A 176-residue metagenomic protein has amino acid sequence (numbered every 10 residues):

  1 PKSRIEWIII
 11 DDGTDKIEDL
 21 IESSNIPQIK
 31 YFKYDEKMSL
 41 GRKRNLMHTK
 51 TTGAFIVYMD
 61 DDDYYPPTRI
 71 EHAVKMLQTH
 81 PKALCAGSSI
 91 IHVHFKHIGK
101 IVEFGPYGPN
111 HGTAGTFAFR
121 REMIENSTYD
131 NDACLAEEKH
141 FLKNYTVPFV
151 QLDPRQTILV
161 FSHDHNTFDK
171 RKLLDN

Functional and structural regions predicted by a protein language model:
P1-R4: Short, acidic, metal-binding catalytic loop of nucleotide-sugar glycosyltransferases
Y34-T51: Glycine-rich, basic loop-to-helix element that forms the pyrophosphate-binding segment of sugar-nucleotide handling
T52-G53, H111-S127: Conserved nucleotide-sugar donor-binding and metal-coordinating catalytic region shared by glycosyltransferases
I56: Short aromatic/hydrophobic "clamp" motif used to bind/position activated sugar donors
D60-Y64: The conserved acidic donor/metal-binding loop of glycosyltransferases
R69-K100: Conserved donor NDP-sugar-binding/catalytic core segment of glycosyltransferases
L84-A86, I98-F119: A recurrent flexible, glycine/aromatic-enriched loop bordering the glycosyltransferase active site that acts as
A133-F141: Acidic donor-binding loop at a coil-to-helix junction in glycosyltransferase catalytic cores that engages
